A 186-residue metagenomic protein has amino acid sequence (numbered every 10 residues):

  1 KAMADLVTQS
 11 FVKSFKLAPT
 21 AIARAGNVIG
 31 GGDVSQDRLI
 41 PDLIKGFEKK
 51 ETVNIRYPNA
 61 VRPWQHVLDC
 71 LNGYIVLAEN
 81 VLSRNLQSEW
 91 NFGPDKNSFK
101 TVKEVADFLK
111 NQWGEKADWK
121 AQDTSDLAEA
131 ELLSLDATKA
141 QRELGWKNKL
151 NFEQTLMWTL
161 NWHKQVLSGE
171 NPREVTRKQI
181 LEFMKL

Functional and structural regions predicted by a protein language model:
A2-L82, V105-W113: NAD(P)-dependent short-chain dehydrogenase/reductase
G31, R62, D95-N97, K147: Structured loop/turn residues at secondary-structure junctions
Q36, V67, S98-V102, L133 (+1 more regions): Amphipathic alpha-helical segment in the mid-to-C-terminal domain of diverse UDP/GDP-sugar glycosyltransferases
V67, E89, S125-K147, S168: Conserved C-terminal active-site "lid" loop/helix of NAD(P)H-dependent oxidoreductases that clamps the redox cofactor
G73-V76, N80-L127, D136-A137, W158: Mid/C-terminal beta-alpha module of Rossmann-like enzyme folds, strongest in SDR-family dehydrogenases/epimerases
K110, D126-E131, E143, R177-F183: A hydrophobic C-terminal alpha-helical subdomain
F152-L186: Amphipathic terminal alpha-helices
